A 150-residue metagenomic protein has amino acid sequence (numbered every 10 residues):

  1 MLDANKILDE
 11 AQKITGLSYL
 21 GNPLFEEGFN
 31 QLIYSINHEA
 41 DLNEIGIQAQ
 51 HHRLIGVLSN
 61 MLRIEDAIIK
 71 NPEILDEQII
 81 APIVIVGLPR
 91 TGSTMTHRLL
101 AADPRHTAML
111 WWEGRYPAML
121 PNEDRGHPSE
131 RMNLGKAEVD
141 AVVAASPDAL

Functional and structural regions predicted by a protein language model:
M1-L58, L62-P72: Long, basic/Gly/Ser/Thr-rich N-terminal segments that mediate initial subcellular attachment or targeting
H51, I55, I80-P82, H97: Generic internal hydrophobic packing segments that stabilize the cores of diverse globular domains
I55-L62, E77, P89-R90, R105: Short, solvent-exposed loop/edge-beta patches enriched in aromatic
E73-I80: Phosphate-binding P-loop
V84-P104: Glycine-rich phosphate-binding P-loop
A102-W112: Post-Walker A helix-loop "phosphate-sensing" segment adjacent to the P-loop in P-loop NTPases
E113-L150: PAPS-dependent sulfation machinery
